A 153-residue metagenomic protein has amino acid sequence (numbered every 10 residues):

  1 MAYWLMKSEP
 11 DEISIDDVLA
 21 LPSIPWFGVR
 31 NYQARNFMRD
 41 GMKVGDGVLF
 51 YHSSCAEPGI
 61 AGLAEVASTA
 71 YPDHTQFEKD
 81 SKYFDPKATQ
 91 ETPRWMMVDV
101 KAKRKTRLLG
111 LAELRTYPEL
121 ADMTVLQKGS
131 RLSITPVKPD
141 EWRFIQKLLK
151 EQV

Functional and structural regions predicted by a protein language model:
M1-V44, E141, L149-V153: Compositionally biased, charged N-terminal/linker segments
A2, P22, V44-D46, I60-G62 (+1 more regions): A generic structural signal for short beta-strands and their flanking turns/coil linkers
K7-E9, Y51, K103, G129 (+1 more regions): Structured loops at beta-to-helix junctions and adjacent beta-edge loops in soluble globular domains
D17, M42-K43, P58-A61, F77: Short glycine/proline-enriched turns and hinge-like loops at secondary-structure junctions
L49-F50, E65: Hydrophobic beta-strand signal
Y51-P58: Short, charged beta-turn/beta-strand-edge "cap" motif at the junction between a beta-strand and an adjacent loop
G62-L132: Aromatic- and Lys/Arg-enriched surface recognition patch
K105, E119, L132-I134, K138-L149: Charge/polar-rich, low-complexity and marginally structured segments
